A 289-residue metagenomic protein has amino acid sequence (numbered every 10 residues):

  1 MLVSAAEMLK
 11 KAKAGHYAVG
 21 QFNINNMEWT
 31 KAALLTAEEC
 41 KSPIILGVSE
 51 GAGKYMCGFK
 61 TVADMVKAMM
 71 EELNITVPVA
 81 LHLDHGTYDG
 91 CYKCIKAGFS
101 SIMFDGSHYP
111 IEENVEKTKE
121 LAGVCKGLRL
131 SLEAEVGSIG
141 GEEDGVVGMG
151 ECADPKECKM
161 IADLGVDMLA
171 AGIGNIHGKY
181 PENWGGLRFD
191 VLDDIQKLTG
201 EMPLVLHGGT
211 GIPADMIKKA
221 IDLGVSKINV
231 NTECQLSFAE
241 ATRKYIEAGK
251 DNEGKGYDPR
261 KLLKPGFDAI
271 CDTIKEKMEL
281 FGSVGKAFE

Functional and structural regions predicted by a protein language model:
V3-K11, G15, M27-A52, F59-T76 (+6 more regions): Alpha/beta enzyme core
Y17-N25, E50-K54, K261, P265: A short N-terminal beta->alpha junction/helix N-cap motif
V19-N23, L81-H82, M103, L204-H207 (+1 more regions): Short catalytic-loop micro-motif centered on adjacent basic/acidic residues
G20, G145-G148, E182, H207 (+1 more regions): A general structural-boundary detector
Q21, T199, P213, P259: Metal-dependent phosphohydrolase cores
I173, G208-T210, T232: Active-site proximal loops enriched in glycine and acidic residues that flank catalytic Cys/His/Asp and coordinate
I246-E289: Extended, intrinsically disordered, low-complexity segments
